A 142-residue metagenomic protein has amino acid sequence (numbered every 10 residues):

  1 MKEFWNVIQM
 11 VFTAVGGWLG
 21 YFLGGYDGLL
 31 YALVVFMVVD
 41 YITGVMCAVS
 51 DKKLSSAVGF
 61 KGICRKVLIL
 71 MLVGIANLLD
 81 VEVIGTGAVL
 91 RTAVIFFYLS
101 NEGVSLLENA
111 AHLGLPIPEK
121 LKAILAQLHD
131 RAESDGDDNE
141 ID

Functional and structural regions predicted by a protein language model:
M1-F22: Short, strongly hydrophobic alpha-helical membrane anchors
M1-V7, L99-D142: Membrane-proximal cytosolic segments adjacent to transmembrane helices
A14-L19, V45, G74, L78: Alpha-helical transmembrane segments of multipass membrane proteins
W18-L30, D80-L90: Helix-coil boundary and interhelical linker segments in multi-pass alpha-helical membrane proteins
V35-V38, T43-S50, L54-A57: N-terminal intrinsically disordered, cationic/polar leader segments that include organellar targeting peptides
V49-V58, N109-I117: A cytosolic-side transmembrane-helix exit/cap motif
D51-L72: Juxtamembrane helix-capping/reentrant segments at transmembrane boundaries
L72-V81, D135-G136: Hydrophobic alpha-helical transmembrane segments in multi-pass integral membrane proteins
